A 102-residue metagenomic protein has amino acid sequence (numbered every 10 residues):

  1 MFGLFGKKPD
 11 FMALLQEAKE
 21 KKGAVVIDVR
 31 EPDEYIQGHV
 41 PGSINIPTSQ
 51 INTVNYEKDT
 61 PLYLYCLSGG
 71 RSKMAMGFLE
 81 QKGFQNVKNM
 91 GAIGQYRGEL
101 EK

Functional and structural regions predicted by a protein language model:
F2-V25, E31-P61, G70-K102: Rhodanese-like catalytic fold shared by cysteine-dependent sulfurtransferases and DSP/PTP-type phosphatases
Y65: Short, surface-exposed ligand- or partner-binding patches at beta-edge/loop junctions that are enriched in aromatics
